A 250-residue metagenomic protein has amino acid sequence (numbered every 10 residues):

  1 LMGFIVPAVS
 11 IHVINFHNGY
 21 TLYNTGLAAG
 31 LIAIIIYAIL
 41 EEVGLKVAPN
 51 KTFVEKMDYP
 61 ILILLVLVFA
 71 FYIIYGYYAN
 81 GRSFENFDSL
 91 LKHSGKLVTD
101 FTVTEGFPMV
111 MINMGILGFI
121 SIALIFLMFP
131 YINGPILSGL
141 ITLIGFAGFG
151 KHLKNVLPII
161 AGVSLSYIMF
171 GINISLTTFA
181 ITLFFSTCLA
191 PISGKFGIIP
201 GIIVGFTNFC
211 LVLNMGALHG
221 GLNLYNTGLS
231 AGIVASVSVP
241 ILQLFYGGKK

Functional and structural regions predicted by a protein language model:
L1-I11, Y167-I172, T182-G197: Short helix-perturbing small/polar motifs within transmembrane alpha-helices
L1-L62, A217, N223-N226: Membrane-interface helix-loop-helix junctions at boundaries between adjacent transmembrane segments
L1-V6, I141, P158-S166, L183-F185 (+1 more regions): Central hydrophobic cores of alpha-helical transmembrane segments in multi-pass integral membrane proteins
V6-N18, T142-K154, A190: C-terminal ends of transmembrane helices
N24, T177-K249: C-terminal transmembrane helix pair
A28-A38, V66-I73, T187, S230-L242: Hydrophobic cores of alpha-helical transmembrane segments in multi-pass inner/ER membrane proteins, independent
L45-L140: Membrane-embedded hairpin module used as a gating/binding unit in multi-pass transport and secretion proteins
N113, L117, I125-S175, F184: Conserved mixed alpha/beta catalytic, RNA-binding, or beta-rich assembly cores of soluble enzyme, regulatory
